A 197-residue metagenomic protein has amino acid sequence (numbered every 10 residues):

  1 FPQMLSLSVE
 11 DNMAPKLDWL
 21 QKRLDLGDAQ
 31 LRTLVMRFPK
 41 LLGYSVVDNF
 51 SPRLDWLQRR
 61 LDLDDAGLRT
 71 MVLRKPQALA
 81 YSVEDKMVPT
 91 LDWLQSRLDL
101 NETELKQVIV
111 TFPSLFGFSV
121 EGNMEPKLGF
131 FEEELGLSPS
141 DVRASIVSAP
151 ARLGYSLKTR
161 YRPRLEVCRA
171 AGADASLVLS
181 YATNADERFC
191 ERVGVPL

Functional and structural regions predicted by a protein language model:
F1-L197: Long amphipathic alpha-helical repeat/alpha-solenoid cores
